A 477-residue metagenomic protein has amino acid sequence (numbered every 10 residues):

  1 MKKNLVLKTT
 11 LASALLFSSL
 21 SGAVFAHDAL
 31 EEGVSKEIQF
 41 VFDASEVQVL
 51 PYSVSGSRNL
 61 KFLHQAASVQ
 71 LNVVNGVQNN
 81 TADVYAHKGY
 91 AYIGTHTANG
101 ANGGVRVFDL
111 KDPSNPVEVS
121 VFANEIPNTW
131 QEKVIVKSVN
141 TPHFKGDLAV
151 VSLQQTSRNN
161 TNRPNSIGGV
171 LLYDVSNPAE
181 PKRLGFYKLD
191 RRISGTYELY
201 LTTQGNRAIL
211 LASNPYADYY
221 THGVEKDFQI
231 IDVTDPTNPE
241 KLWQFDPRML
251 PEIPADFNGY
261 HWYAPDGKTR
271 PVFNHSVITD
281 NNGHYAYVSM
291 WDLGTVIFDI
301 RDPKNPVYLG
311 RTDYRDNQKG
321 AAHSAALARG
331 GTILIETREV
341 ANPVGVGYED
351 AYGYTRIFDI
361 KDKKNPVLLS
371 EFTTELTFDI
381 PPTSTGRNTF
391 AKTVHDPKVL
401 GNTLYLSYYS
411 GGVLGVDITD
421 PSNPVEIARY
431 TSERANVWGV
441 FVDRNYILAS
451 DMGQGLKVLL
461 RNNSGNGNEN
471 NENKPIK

Functional and structural regions predicted by a protein language model:
M1-F25: Gram-negative bacterial Sec-dependent N-terminal signal peptides
F25-K477: Feature marking well-ordered beta-strand scaffolds used for ligand recognition
